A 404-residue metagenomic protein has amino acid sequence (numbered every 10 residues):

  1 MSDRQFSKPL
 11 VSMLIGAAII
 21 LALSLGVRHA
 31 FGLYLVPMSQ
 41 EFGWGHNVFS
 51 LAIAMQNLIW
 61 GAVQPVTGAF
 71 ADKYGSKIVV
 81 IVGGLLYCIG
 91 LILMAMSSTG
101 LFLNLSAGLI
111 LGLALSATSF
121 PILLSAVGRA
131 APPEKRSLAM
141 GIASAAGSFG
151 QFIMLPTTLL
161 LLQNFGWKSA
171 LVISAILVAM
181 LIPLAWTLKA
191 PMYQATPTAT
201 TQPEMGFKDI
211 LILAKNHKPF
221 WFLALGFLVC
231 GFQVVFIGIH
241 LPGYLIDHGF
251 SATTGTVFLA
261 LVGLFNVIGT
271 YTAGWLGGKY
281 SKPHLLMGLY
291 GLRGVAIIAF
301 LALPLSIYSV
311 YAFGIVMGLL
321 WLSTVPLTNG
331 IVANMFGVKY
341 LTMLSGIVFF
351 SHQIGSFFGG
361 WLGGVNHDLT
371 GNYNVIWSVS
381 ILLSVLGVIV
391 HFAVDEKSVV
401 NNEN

Functional and structural regions predicted by a protein language model:
F31-L35, K215-Y271: Extracytoplasmic gate region of multi-pass secondary transporters
M38, A117-A131, S323-F336: Intracellular juxtamembrane helix-capping segments at the cytosolic ends of symmetry-related transmembrane helices
A62-L101: Conserved MFS/SLC helix-loop-helix module at the cytosolic interface between two early adjacent transmembrane helices
V63-G75, T270-S281, D368: Helix-to-loop junctions at the C-terminal end of transmembrane segments in multipass secondary transporters
F102-T118, L228, S309-S323: Hydrophobic core of transmembrane alpha-helices in multi-pass small-molecule transporters, especially MFS/SLC-type
A107-A145: Cytoplasmic helix-loop-helix junction between adjacent transmembrane helices in 12-TM secondary transporters
A143-Y193: Helix-loop-helix hairpin linking two adjacent transmembrane segments in secondary transporters
V262-F265, K279-I331: C-terminal transmembrane helical hairpin of 12-TM major facilitator-type secondary transporters
